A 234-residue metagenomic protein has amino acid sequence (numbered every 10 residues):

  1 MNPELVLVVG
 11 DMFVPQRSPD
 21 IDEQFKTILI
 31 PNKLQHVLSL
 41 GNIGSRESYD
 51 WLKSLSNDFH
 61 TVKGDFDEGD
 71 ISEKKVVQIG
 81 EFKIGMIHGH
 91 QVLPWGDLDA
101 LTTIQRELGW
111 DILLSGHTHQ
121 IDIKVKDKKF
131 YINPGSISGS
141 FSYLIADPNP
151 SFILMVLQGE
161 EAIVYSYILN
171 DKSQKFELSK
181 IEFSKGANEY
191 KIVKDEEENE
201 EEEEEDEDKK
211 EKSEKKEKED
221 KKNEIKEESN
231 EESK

Functional and structural regions predicted by a protein language model:
M1-D58, D67-E73, S151, S184-G186 (+3 more regions): N-terminal active-site segment of His-dependent metallophosphoesterases
M1-L7, V76-G85, K126-Y131, L157-I163: Beta-strand-turn-beta hairpins that frame and shape the catalytic cleft of phosphate-ester-processing enzymes
L7-G10, H36-N42, F59-G64, M86-H88 (+2 more regions): Active-site neighborhood of phospho(di)ester-bond hydrolases with catalytic His/Asp-centered motifs
V14-R17, I43-S48, F66-E73, V92-W95 (+2 more regions): Active-site environment of divalent metal-dependent phosphoester hydrolases
I21-Q24, W51-L55, K75-V77, A100-L101 (+2 more regions): Short, glycine/charged-enriched secondary-structure capping and boundary segments
D58-W110: Helix-adjacent hinge/juxtasegments
W95-E161: Conserved beta-sheet core of the metallophosphoesterase superfamily
Q120-D127, E160-K234: A short C-terminal boundary segment appended to hydrolase-like catalytic domains
